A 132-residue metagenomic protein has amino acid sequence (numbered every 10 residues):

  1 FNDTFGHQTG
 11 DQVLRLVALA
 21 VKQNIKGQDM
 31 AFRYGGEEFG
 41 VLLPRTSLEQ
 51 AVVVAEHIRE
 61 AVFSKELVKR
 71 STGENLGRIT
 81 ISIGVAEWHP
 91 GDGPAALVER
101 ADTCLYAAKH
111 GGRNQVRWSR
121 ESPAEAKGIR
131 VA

Functional and structural regions predicted by a protein language model:
F1-K26, F32-G36, G40-V41, L48-E56 (+2 more regions): Conserved long alpha-helical elements within nucleotide-processing catalytic cores of c-di-GMP signaling and class III
T4, A20-M30, L67-G73, G111 (+1 more regions): Nucleotide second-messenger and two-component phosphorelay signaling modules
T4, T46, R78-T80: Ser/Thr-centric signal marking residues that sit in or immediately flank functional binding/regulatory motifs
Q23-G27, R45, E60, S64 (+3 more regions): Conserved amphipathic alpha-helical interaction elements at protein-protein interfaces in regulatory, energy-coupling
G27, G77-I81, G112-N114: Residue-level signal for beta-strand positions within conserved beta-sheet cores that form or flank
R33, V62-I81: Catalytic core regions of nucleotide second-messenger enzymes
F39, I81-V85: A structural signal for short, well-ordered beta-strand segments
L48-A55, A86-A132: Catalytic-core segments of nucleotide cyclases and related cyclic-nucleotide turnover enzymes
